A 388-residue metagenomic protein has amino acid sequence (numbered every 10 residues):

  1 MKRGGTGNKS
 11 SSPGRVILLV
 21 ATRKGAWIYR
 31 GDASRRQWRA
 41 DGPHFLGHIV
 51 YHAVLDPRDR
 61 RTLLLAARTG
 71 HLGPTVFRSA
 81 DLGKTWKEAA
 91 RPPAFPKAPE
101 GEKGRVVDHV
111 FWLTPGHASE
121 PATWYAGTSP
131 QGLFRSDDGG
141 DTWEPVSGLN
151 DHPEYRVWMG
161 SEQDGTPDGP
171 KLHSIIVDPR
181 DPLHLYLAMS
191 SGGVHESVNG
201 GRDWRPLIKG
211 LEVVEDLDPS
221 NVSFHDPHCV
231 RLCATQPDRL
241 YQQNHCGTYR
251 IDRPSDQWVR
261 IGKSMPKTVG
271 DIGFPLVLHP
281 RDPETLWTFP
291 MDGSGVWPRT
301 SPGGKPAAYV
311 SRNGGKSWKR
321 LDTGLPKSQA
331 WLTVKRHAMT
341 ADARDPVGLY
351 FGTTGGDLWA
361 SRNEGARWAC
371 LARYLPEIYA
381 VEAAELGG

Functional and structural regions predicted by a protein language model:
M1-G388: Extracellular glycan-interacting surfaces
